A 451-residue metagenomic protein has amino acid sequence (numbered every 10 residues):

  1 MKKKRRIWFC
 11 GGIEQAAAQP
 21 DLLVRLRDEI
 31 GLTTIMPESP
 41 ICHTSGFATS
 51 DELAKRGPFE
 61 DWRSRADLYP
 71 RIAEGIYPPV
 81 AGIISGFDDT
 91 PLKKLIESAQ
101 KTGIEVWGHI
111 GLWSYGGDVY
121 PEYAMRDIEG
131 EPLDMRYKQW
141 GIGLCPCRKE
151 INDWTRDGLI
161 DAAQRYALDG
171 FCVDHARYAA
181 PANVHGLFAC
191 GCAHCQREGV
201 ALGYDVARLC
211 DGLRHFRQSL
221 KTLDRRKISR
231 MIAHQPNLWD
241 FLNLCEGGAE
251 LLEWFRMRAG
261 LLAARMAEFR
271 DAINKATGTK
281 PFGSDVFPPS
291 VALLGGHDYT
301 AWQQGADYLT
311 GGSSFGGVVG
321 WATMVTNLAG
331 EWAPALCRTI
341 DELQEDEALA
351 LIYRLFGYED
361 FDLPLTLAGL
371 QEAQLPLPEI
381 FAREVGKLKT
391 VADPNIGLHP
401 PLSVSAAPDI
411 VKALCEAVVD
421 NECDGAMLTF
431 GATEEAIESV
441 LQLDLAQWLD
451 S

Functional and structural regions predicted by a protein language model:
R5-A17, A66-D89, Y137-D153, G248-A263 (+2 more regions): The substrate-binding groove and active-site-proximal loops of carbohydrate-active enzymes, especially glycoside
E14-D28, E150-A162, S290-W302, A407-V419: Short, acidic/polar
L32-F87: Aromatic-lined carbohydrate-binding/catalytic grooves of carbohydrate-active enzymes
A81-T90, E105-Y166, N183, A189-C210 (+1 more regions): Active-site-adjacent "subsite" loops/lids of carbohydrate-active enzymes
E105-Y115, C172-A176, R208-H234, E253-G295 (+1 more regions): Aromatic-lined carbohydrate-recognition surfaces of secreted/lumenal glycan-active proteins
G116-D118, P181, T279-L328, A406-N421: Substrate-binding cleft/loops of secretory-pathway carbohydrate-active enzymes
G143-A179, L220, A301, N421 (+1 more regions): An active-site-proximal structural segment forming one wall of the substrate-binding cleft that immediately precedes
A306-T323, A348-K387, V391-D450: Substrate-binding cleft of secreted/luminal carbohydrate-active enzymes
